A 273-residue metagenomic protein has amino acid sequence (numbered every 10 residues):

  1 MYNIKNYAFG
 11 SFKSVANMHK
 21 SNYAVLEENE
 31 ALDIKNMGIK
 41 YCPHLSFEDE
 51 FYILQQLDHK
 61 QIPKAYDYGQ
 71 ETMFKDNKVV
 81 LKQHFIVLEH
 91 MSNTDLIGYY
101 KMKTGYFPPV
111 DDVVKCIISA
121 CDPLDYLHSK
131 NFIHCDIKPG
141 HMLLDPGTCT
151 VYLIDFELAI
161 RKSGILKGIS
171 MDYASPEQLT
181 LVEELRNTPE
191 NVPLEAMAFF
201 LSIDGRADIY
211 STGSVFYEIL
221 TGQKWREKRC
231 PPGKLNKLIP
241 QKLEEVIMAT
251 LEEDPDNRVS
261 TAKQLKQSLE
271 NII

Functional and structural regions predicted by a protein language model:
K20-Y52: ATP-binding glycine-rich loop module of kinase domains
D58-K75: Conserved HxN/HPN-centered segment at the entrance to the catalytic loop of eukaryotic protein kinase-like domains
K78-D95: Conserved short submotifs of the Hanks-type protein kinase catalytic core that shape the nucleotide-binding pocket
D95-P108: AlphaC helix of the protein kinase catalytic domain
C116-I117: Activation segment signature within eukaryotic-like protein kinase domains
H128-D145: Catalytic-loop of the protein kinase fold
L238-E253: Conserved C-terminal C-lobe helix
